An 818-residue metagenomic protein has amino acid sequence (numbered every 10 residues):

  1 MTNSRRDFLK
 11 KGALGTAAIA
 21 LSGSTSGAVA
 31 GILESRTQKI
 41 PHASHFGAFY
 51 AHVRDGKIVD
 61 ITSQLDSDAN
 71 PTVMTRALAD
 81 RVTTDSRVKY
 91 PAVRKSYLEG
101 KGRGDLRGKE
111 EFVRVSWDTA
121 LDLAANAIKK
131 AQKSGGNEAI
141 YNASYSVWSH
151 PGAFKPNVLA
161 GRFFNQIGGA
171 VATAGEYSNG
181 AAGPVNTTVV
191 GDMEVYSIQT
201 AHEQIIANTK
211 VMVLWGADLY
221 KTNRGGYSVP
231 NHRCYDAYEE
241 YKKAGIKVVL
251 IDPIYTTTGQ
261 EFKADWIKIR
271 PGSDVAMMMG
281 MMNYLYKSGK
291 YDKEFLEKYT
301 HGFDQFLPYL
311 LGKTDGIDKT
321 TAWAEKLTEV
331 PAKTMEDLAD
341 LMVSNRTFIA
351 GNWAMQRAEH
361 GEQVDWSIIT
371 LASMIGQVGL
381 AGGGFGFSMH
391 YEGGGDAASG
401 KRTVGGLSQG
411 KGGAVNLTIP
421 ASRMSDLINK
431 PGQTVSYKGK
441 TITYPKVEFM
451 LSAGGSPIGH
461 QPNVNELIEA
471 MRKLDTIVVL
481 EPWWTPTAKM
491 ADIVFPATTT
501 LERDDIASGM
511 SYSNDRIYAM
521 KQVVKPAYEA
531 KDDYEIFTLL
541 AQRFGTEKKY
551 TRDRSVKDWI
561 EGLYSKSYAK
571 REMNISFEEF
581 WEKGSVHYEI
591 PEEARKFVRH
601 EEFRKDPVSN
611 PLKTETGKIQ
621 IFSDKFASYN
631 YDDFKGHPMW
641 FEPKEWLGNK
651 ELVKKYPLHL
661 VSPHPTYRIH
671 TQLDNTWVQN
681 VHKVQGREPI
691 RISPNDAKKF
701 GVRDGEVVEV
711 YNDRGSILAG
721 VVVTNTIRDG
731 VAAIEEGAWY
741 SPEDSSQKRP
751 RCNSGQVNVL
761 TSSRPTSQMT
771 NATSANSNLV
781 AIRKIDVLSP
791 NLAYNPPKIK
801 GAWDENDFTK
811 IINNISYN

Functional and structural regions predicted by a protein language model:
T2-K290, P331, L539-Q542, K698 (+2 more regions): N-terminal export/assembly segments and adjacent metallocofactor-ligating motifs of anaerobic energy-metabolism
I19, A172-T173, Y291-E294, M335-E336 (+10 more regions): Acidic/polar loop patches that form or flank catalytic/metal-binding clefts of enzymes that bind anionic ligands
Y97-T119, S288-P331, V523-Q620, L660 (+4 more regions): N-terminal leader/propeptide and maturation segments of large enzyme subunits in energy/redox metabolism and hydrolases
P156-E240, A244-I246, L250-I251, V275-M279 (+3 more regions): Extended redox/cofactor-interaction regions of prokaryotic respiratory oxidoreductases
T257, T485-A519: Flexible glycine/proline-rich, aromatic-decorated loop/lid segments
K263-K268, E502, D515-P526, W677: Short beta-alpha connecting loops at secondary-structure transitions that line or flank enzyme active sites
M281, G302-M424: Active-site phosphate/pyrophosphate-binding segments
D533-K583, T671, W677-R691, N695-N818: Long, contiguous, secondary-structure-rich segments that constitute the structural scaffold of globular domains
